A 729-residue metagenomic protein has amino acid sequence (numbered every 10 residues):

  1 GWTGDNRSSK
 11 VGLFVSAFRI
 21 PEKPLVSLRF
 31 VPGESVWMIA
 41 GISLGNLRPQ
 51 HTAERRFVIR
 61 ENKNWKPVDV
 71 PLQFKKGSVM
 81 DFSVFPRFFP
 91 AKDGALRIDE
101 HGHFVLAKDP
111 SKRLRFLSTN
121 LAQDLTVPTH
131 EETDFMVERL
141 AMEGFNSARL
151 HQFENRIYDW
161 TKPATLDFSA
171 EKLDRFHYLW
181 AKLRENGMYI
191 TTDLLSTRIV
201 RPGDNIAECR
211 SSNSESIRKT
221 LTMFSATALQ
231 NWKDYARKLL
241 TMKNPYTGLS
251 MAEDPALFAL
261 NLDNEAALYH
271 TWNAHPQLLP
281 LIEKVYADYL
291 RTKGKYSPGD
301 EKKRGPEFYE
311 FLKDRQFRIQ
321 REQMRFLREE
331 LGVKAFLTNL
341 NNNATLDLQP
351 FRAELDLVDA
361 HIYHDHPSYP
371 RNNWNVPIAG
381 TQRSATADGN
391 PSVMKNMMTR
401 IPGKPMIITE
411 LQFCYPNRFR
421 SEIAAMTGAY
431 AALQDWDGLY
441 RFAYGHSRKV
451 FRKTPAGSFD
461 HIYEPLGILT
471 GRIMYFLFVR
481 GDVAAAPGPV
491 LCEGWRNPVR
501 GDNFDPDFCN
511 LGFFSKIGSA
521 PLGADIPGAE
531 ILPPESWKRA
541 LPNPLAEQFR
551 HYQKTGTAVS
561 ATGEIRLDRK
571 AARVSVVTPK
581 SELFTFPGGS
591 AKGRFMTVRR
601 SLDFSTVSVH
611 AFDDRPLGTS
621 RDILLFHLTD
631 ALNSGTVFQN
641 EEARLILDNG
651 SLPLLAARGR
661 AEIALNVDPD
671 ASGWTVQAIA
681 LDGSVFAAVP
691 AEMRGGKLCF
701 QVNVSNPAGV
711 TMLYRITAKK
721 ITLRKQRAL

Functional and structural regions predicted by a protein language model:
G1-L47, P707-K719: Beta-sandwich interaction modules
F14-F18, I663-L665, C699-V704: Exposed aromatic-hydrophobic patches
L28, F476-R480, A484-P669, W674-A678 (+1 more regions): Long, low-hydrophobicity ectodomains and other hydrophilic envelope-associated domains
L47-K92: Non-catalytic propeptide/linker segments at domain boundaries
A95-L355: Active-site mouth of glycoside hydrolases
I319-F336, D347-D365, G380-S536, A540 (+3 more regions): Catalytic-core region of carbohydrate-active enzymes that cleave or remodel glycosidic bonds
G683-P690: Surface-exposed loop/edge segments in extracytoplasmic proteins
G696-L729: C-terminal beta-strand-rich structural cap/linker in extracellular carbohydrate-active enzymes
